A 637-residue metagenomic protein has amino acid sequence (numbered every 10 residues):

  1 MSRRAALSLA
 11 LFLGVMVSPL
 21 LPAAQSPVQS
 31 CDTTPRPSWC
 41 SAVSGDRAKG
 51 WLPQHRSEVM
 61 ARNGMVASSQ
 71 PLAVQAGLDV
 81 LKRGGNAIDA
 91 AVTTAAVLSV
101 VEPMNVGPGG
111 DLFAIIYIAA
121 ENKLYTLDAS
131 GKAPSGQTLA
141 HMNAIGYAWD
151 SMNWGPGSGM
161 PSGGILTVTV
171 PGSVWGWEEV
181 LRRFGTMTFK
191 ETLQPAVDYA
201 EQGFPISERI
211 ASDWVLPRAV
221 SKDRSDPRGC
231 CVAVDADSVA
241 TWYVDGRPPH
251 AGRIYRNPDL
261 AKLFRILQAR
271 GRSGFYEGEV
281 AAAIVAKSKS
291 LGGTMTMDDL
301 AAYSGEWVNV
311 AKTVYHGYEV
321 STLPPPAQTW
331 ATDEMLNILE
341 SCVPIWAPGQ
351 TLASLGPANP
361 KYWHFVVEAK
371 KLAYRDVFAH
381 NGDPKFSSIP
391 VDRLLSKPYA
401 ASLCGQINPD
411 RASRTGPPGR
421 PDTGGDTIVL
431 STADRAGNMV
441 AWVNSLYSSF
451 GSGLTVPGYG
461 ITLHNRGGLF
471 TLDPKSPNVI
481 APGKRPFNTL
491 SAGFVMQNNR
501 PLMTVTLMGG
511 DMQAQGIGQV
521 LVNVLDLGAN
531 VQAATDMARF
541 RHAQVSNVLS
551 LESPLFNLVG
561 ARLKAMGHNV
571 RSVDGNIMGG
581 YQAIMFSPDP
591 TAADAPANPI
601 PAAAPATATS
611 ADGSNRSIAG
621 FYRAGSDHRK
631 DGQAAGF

Functional and structural regions predicted by a protein language model:
M1-L9: Bacterial N-terminal signal peptides that target proteins for export
S8-P19: Bacterial N-terminal signal peptides
S26-Q75, D79, A87-I88, V92-R270 (+4 more regions): Noncatalytic scaffold domains of N-terminal-nucleophile
S44, P344-L446, Y459, R466 (+1 more regions): Internal maturation/activation junctions in enzymes
V100-M104, D111-D128, A133, N143 (+5 more regions): Active-site rim segments in enzyme catalytic domains, especially the processed small/beta chain of N-terminal
D111-I118, I428-A433, A492-F494, G579-S587: Short beta-strand scaffold segments in enzyme catalytic cores
W307, G424-T427, N488-L490: Short, small/polar residue-rich loop motifs at catalytic or cofactor-binding pockets
Y374, A436, K484, I517 (+1 more regions): Extended C-terminal subregions enriched in glycine
